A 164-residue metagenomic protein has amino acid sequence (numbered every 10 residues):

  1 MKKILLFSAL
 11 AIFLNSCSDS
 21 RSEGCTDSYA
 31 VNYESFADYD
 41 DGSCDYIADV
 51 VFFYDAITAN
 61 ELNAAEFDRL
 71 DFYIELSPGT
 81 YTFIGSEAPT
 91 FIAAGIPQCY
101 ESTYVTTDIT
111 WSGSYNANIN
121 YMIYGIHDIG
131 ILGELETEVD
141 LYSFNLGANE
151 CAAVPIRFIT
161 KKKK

Functional and structural regions predicted by a protein language model:
M1-C17: Sec-dependent bacterial lipoprotein signal peptides
I12-V51: Bacterial Sec-dependent N-terminal signal peptides
N32-E34, V51-Y54, T107-D108, F158-K162: Extracellular/mature segments of secreted proteins
V50-A65: Short amphipathic, basic-aromatic surface patches that mediate peripheral association with negatively charged
D68-L76: Short, surface-exposed beta-strand/strand-loop-strand elements in extracellular ectodomains
E75-A117: Tryptophan-paired
G113-I129: Eukaryotic beta-sheet cores, primarily in C2 and C2-like/PH beta-sandwich modules
Y124-K164: Structured interaction patches on ligand/partner-binding surfaces of diverse proteins
